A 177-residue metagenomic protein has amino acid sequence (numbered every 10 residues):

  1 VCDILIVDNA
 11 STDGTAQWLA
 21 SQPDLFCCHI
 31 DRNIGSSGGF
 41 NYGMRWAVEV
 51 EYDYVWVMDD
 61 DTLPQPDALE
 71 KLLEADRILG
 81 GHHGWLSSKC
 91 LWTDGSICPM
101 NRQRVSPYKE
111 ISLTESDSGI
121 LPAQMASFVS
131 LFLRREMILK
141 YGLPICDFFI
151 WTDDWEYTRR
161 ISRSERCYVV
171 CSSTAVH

Functional and structural regions predicted by a protein language model:
V1-I6, L25-F26: Short loop->beta transition adjacent to catalytic acidic/histidine clusters or analogous donor-positioning motifs
D8-Q17, R32, T62: A conserved acidic beta->alpha catalytic loop
A16, N41, P66-R77, W155: Short alpha-helix within the catalytic core of nucleotide-sugar-dependent glycosyltransferases
L19-G38, Y42-W46: Conserved donor nucleotide-binding strand/loop of the catalytic core
Y52-D61: Short beta-strand-to-loop acidic/aromatic patch adjacent to the donor-nucleotide binding site
D67-M100: Conserved donor NDP-sugar-binding/catalytic core segment of glycosyltransferases
L113-L133: A recurrent flexible, glycine/aromatic-enriched loop bordering the glycosyltransferase active site that acts as
L131, M137-G142, D147-S173: A short, conserved alpha-helix in the catalytic core of glycosyltransferases
